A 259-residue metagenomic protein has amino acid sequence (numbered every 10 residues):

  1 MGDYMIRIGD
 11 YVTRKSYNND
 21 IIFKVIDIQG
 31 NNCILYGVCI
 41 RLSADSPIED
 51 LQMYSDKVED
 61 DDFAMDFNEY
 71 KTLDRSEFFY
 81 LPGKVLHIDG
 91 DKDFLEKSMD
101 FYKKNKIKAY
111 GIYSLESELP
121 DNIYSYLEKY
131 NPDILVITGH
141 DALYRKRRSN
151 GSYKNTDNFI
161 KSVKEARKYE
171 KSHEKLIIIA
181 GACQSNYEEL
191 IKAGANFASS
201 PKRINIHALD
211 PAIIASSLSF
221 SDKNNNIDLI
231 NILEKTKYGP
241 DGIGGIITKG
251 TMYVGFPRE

Functional and structural regions predicted by a protein language model:
M5-R7: Short, well-ordered loop/turn sites that connect or cap secondary structure elements
N19-G30: Short beta-strand-centered aromatic/proline hotspots
N31-C39: Short, solvent-exposed secondary-structure boundary/capping segments
C39-L86: Intrinsically disordered, low-complexity, charged/polar segments
M99-G111: Short helix-loop-beta junction
L127-H140, A195: Proline-aspartate-enriched helix->loop->beta-strand connector
N158-I206: Catalytic cores of nucleophile-dependent amide-cleaving enzymes
K202-E259: C-terminal functional extensions of proteins
